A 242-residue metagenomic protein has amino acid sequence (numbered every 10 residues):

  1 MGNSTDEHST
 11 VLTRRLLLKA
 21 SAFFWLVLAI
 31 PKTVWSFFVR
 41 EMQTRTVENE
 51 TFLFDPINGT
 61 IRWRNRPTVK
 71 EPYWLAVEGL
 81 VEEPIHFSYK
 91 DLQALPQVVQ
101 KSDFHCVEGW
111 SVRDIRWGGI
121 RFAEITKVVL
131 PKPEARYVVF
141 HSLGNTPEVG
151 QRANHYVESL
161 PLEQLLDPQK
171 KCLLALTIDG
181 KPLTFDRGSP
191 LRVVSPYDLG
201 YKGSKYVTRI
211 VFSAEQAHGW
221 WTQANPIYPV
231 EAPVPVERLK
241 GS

Functional and structural regions predicted by a protein language model:
M1-L12, F23: N-terminal secretory signal peptides
H8-T13, K32-S242: Structured, non-membrane catalytic/scaffold regions adjacent to prosthetic-group chemistry
S21-I30: Hydrophobic membrane-insertion alpha-helices, especially the h-region of bacterial N-terminal signal peptides
